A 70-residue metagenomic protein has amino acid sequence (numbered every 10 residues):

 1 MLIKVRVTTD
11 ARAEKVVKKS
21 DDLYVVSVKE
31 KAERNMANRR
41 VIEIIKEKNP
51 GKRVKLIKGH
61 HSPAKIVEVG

Functional and structural regions predicted by a protein language model:
M1-E43, E47, G51, L56-G70: Contiguous, often N-terminal, cationic amphipathic patches that form binding interfaces
